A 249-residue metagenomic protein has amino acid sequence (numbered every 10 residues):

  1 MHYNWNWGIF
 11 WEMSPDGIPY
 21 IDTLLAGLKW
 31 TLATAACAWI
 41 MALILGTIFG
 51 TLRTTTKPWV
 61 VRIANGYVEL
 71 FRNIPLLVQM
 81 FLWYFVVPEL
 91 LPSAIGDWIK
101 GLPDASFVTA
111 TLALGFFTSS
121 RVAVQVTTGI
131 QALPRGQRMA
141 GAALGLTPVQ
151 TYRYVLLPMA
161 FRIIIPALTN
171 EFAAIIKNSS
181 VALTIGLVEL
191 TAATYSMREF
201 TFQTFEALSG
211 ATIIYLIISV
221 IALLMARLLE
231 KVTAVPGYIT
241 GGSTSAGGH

Functional and structural regions predicted by a protein language model:
M1-H249: Transmembrane alpha-helices and adjacent helix-loop boundaries
